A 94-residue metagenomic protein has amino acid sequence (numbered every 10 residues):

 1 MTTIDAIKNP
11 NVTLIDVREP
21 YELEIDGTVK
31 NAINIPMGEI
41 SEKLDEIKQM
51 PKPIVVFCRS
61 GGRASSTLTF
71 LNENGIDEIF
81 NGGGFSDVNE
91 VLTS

Functional and structural regions predicted by a protein language model:
T2-T13, V17-P53, G62-S94: Rhodanese-like catalytic fold shared by cysteine-dependent sulfurtransferases and DSP/PTP-type phosphatases
F57-C58: Short, surface-exposed ligand- or partner-binding patches at beta-edge/loop junctions that are enriched in aromatics
